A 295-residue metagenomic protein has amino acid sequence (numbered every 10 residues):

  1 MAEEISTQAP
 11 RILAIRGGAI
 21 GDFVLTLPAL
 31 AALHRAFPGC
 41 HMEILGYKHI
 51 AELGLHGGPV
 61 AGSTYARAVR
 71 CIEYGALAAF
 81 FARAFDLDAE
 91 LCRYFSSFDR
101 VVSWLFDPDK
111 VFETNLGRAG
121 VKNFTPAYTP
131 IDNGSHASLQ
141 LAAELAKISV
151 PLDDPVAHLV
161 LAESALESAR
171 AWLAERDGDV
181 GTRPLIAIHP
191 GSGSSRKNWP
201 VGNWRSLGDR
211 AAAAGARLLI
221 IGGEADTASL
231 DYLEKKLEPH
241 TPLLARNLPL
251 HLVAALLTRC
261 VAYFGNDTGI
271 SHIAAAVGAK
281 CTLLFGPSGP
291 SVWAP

Functional and structural regions predicted by a protein language model:
M1-P295: Catalytic machinery of carbohydrate-active enzymes, primarily nucleotide-sugar-dependent glycosyltransferases
